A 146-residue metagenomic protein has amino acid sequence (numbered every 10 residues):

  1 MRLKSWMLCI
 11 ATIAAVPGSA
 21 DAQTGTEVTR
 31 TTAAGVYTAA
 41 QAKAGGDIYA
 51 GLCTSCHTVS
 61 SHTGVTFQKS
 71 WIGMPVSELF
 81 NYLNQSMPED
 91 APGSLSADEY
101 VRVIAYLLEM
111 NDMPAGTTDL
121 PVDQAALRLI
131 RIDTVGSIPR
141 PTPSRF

Functional and structural regions predicted by a protein language model:
M1-M7: Bacterial N-terminal signal peptides that target proteins for export
M7, K43-G46, F80, V101: Generic structural signal for individual residues within well-ordered alpha-helical segments across diverse proteins
M7-V16: Bacterial N-terminal signal peptides
G18-A22: Sec/Tat signal peptide C-region and signal peptidase I cleavage site
Q23-I48: Electrostatic cytochrome c docking/interface patches
G45, Y49-V59, V103, L107: The canonical Cys-X-X-Cys-His
H62-T117: Extracytoplasmic electron-transfer domains, predominantly the class I c-type cytochrome c fold
L95-F146: Flexible coil segments in periplasmic/lumen-exposed cytochrome c-class electron-transfer proteins
